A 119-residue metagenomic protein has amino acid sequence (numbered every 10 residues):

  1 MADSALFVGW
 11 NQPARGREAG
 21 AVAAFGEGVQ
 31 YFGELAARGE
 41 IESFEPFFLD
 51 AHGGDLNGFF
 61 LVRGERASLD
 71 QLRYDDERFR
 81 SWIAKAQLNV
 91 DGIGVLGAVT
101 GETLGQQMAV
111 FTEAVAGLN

Functional and structural regions predicted by a protein language model:
M1-L56, G64-Y74, L96-N119: Short S/T/G/P-rich N-terminal loop/turn motif that feeds into the first structured element of a domain
G58-V90: Mid-chain, well-packed structural core segment of small domains
